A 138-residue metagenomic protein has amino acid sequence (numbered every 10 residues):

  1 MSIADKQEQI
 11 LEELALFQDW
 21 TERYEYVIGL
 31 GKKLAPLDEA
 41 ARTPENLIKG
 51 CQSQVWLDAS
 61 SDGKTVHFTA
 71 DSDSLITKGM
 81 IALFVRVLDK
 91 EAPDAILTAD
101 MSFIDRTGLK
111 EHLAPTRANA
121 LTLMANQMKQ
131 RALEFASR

Functional and structural regions predicted by a protein language model:
I3-Q54, S61-T65, I104-R138: N-terminal intrinsically disordered, cationic/polar leader segments that include organellar targeting peptides
W56-D58, L83: Short, hydrophobic/aromatic-rich beta-strand segments within well-structured domains
H67-T69: Charge-centric, low-complexity intrinsically disordered segments used as regulatory activation/interaction regions
S72-D73: A short interface-forming secondary-structure element
T77: Short Cys/His-based metal-binding microdomains
M80-E91: Alpha-helical support elements that line or immediately flank enzyme active sites and cofactor-binding pockets
K90-T107: Glycine-rich phosphate/pyrophosphate-binding loops and their adjacent beta-strand/loop elements at enzyme active sites
